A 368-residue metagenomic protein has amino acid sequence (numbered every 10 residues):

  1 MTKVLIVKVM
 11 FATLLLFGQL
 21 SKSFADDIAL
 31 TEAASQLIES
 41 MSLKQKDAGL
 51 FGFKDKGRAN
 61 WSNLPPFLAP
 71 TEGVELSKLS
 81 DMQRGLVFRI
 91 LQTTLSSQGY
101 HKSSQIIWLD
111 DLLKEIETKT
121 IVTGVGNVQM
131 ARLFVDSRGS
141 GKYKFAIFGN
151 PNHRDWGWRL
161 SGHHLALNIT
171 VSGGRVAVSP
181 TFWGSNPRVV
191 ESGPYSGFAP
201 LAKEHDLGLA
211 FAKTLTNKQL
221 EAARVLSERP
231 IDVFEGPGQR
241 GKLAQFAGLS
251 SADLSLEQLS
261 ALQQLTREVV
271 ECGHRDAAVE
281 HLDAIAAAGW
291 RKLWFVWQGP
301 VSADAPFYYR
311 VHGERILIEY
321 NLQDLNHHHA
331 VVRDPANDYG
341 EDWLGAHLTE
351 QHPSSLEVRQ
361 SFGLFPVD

Functional and structural regions predicted by a protein language model:
M1-K8: Positively charged n-region of N-terminal signal peptides that target proteins for export
K8-Q19: Bacterial N-terminal signal peptides
L20-A25: Sec/Tat signal peptide C-region and signal peptidase I cleavage site
D26-D368: A cross-kingdom marker for long, charged
